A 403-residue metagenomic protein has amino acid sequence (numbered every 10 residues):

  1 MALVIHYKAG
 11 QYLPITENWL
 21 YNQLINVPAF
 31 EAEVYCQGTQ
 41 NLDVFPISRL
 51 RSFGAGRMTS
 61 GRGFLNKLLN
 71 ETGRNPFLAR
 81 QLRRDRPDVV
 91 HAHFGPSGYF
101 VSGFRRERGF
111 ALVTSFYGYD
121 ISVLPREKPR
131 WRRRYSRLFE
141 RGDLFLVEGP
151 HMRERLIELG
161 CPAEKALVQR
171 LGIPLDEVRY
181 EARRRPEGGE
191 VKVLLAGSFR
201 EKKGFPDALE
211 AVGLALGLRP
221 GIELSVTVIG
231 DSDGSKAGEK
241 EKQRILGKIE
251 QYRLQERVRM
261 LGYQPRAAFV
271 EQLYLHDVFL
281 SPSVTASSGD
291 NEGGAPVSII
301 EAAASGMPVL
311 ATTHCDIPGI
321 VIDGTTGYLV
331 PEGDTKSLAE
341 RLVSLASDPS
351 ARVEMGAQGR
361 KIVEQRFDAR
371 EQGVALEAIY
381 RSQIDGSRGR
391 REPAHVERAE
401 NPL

Functional and structural regions predicted by a protein language model:
M1-R49, E397, L403: N-terminal subdomain of nucleotide-sugar transferases
H6, L146, R184-K203, L209-L214 (+1 more regions): Conserved donor-binding/catalytic core segment of Leloir-type glycosyltransferases
A92-S97, F116: Short His-centered aromatic/hydrophobic patch
H151, G172: Carbohydrate-associated surface elements
E239-A267: Nucleotide-activated donor-binding/catalytic signature segment of Leloir-type glycosyltransferases, i.e., the conserved
Y274-N291, M307: Acidic donor-binding loop of glycosyltransferase active sites
I299, A304, P308-A311, V321: Short hydrophobic beta-strand element within catalytic cores of glycosyltransferases and related nucleotide-activated
D323-G324, Y328-T335, S344-S350, Q365: Conserved acidic donor-binding segment of nucleotide-sugar-dependent glycosyltransferases
